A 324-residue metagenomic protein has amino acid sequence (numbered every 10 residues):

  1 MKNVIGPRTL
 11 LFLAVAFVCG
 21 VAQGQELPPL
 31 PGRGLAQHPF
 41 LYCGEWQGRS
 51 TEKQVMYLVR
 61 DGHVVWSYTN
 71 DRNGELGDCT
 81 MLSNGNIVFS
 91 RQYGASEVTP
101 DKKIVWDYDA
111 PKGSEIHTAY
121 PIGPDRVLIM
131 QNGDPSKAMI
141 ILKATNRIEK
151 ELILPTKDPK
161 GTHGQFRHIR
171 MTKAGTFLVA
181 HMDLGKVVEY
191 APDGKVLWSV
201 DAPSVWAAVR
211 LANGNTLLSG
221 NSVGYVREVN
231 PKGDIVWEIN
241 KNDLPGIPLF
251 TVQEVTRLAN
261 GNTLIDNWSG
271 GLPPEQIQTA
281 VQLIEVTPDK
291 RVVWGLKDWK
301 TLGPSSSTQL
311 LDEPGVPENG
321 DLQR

Functional and structural regions predicted by a protein language model:
M1-L11: Bacterial N-terminal signal peptides that target proteins for export
T9-G20: Bacterial N-terminal signal peptides
Q25-R324: Histidine-/acidic-rich catalytic cores in large beta-rich domains
